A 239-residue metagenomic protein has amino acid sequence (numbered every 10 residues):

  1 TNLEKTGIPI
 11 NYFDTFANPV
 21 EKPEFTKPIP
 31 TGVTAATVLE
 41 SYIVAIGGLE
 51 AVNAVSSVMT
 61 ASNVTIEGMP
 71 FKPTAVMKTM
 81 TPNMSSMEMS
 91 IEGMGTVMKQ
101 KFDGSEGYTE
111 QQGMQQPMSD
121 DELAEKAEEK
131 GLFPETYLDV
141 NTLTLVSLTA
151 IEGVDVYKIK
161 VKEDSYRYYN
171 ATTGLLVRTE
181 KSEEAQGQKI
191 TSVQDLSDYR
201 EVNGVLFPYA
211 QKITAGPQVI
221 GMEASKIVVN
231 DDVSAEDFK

Functional and structural regions predicted by a protein language model:
T1, M94-T96, V154-K239: Gly/Pro-enriched, hydrophobic low-complexity segments that function as extracytoplasmic propeptides/linkers
N2-E40: Pro/Ala/Gly-rich low-complexity, hydrophilic intrinsically disordered segments
I10, L49-N53, P134: Short secondary-structure junctions and interdomain/linker hinges
E24, I29-P30, T37-M114, T142-A150: N-terminal mature ectodomain segment of secretory-pathway/periplasmic proteins
K27-T37, D103-S165, T172, E183-I190 (+1 more regions): Flexible, processing/modification-adjacent segments and terminal tails in exported/periplasmic/extracellular proteins
T74-V76, M98-G104, Q116-A124, Y169 (+2 more regions): Short amphipathic beta-strand/extended segments with alternating polar/hydrophobic composition
A75, M84, Q100-F102, L138-L143 (+3 more regions): Solvent-exposed, well-ordered amphipathic alpha-helical segments that flank/support binding or catalytic loops
M80-M87, Y108-Q111, A127-K130, E201-G204 (+1 more regions): Short, surface-exposed linear segments at secondary-structure transitions and domain or protein termini
